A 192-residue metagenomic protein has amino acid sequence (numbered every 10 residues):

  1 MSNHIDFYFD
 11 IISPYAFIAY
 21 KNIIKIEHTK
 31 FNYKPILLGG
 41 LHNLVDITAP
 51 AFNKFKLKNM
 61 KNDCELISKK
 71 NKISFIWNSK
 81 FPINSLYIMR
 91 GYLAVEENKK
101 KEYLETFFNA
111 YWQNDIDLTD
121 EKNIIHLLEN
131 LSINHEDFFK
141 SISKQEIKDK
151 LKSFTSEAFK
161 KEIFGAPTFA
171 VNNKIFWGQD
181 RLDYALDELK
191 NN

Functional and structural regions predicted by a protein language model:
M1-H4, L44-D46, L57-N62, H135-K140: A generic short-segment signal for beta-strand/edge and adjacent turn/coil regions
N3-D6, D10-N32, E102, T106-N192: C-terminal cap of thioredoxin/glutaredoxin-like
Y15-N114: Structural alpha/beta surface segment adjacent to cysteine/selenocysteine redox centers across thiol/disulfide enzymes
